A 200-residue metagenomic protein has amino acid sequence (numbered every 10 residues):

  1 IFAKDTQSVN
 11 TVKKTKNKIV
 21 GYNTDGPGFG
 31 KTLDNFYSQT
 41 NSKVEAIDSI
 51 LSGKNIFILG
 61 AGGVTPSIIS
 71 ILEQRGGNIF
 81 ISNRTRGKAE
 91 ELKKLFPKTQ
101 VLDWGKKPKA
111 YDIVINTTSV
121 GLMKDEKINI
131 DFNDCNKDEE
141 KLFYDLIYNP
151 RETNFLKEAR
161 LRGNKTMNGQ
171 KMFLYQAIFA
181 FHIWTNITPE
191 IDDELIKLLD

Functional and structural regions predicted by a protein language model:
I1-Q39: Phosphate/diphosphate ligand-binding glycine-rich loop within oxidoreductases
T15, N41-S42, I47-N55, K137-E139: Short helix-loop-beta connector
N23-G26, L33, D48-E73, N83: Glycine-rich adenosine-cofactor-binding loop
G53, K141-L142, L146-D200: Adenosine-phosphate binding glycine-rich loop
N55, G77-F80, L142: Residues at the starts of beta-strands that form the adenosine-phosphate
I71-N78, L161-K165: Conserved S-adenosyl-L-methionine
R75-F96: NAD(P)-binding Rossmann-fold cofactor-contacting core
P97-T166: Rossmann-like adenosine-cofactor binding region
